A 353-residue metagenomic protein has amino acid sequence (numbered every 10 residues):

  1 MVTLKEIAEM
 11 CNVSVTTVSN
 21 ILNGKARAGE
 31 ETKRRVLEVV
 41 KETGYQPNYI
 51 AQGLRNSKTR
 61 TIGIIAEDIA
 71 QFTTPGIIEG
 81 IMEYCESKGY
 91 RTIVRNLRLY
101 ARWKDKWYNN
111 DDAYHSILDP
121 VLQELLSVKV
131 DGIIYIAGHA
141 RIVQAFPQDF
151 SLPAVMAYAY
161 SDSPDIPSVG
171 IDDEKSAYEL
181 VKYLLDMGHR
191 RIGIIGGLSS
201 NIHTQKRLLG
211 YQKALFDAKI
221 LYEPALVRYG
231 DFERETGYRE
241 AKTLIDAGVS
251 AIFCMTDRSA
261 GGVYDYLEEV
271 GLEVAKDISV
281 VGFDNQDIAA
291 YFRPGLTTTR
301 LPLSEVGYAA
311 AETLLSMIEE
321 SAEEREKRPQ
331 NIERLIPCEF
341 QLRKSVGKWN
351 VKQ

Functional and structural regions predicted by a protein language model:
M1-R60, T73, I77: N-terminal helix-turn-helix DNA-binding module of bacterial transcription factors
S57-K182, D186, L244-A247: Alpha-helical recognition/docking segments in bacterial nutrient-uptake and carbohydrate-utilization systems
E67-G76, R95-S116, V169-E179, I195-E240 (+4 more regions): Hinge/beta->alpha junction and helix N-cap segments in small-molecule ligand-binding domains
S87-K88, L215-Y222, A247, E269-V274: Short helix-capping segments at alpha-helix termini
R190-R191, Y222-L226, E273-S279: Short acidic capping loops at alpha-helix termini that bridge into adjacent secondary structure
E240-Q353: Flexible loop/turn connectors
